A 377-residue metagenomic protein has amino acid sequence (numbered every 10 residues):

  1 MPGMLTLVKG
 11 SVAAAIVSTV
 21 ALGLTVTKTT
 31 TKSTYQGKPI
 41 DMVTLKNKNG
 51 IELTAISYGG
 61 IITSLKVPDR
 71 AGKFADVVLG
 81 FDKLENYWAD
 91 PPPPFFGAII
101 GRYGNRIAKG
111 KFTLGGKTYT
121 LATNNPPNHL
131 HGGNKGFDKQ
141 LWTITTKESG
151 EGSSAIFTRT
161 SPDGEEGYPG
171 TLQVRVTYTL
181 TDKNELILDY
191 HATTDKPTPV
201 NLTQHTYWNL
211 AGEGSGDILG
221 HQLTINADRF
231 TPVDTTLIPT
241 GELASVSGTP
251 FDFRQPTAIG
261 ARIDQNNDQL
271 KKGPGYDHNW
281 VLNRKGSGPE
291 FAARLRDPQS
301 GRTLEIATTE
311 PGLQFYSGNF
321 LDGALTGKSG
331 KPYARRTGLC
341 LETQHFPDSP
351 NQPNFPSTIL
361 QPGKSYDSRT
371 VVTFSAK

Functional and structural regions predicted by a protein language model:
M1-V12: Bacterial N-terminal signal peptides that target proteins for export
S11-A21: Bacterial N-terminal signal peptides
L24-K377: An exposed, glycine/acidic-rich loop-and-rim segment of catalytic or binding clefts
